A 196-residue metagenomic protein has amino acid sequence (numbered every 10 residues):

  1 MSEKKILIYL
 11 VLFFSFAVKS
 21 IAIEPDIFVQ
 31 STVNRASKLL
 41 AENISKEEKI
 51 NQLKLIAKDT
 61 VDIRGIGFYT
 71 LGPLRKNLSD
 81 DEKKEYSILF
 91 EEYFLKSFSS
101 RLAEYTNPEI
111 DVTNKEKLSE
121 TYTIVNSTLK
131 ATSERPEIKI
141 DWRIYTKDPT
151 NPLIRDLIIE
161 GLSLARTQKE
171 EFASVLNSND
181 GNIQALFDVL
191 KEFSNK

Functional and structural regions predicted by a protein language model:
M1-L7: Bacterial N-terminal signal peptides that target proteins for export
I8-A17: Bacterial N-terminal signal peptides
S20-A22: Boundary at the C-terminal end of the N-terminal hydrophobic targeting segment
E24-L102: Early exported N-terminus immediately downstream of N-terminal targeting peptides
R75, E92-Y93, A131-T132, E160-L164: Solvent-exposed loop/turn segments at secondary-structure junctions within structured extracellular/periplasmic domains
K96-I138, V189, F193-K196: Surface-exposed, charged secondary-structure patches
E137-K139, R143-R166: Short beta-strand edge/turn micro-motifs at domain boundaries
D156-K196: Low-complexity, intrinsically disordered terminal/linker segments enriched in charged and Gly/Pro repeats
